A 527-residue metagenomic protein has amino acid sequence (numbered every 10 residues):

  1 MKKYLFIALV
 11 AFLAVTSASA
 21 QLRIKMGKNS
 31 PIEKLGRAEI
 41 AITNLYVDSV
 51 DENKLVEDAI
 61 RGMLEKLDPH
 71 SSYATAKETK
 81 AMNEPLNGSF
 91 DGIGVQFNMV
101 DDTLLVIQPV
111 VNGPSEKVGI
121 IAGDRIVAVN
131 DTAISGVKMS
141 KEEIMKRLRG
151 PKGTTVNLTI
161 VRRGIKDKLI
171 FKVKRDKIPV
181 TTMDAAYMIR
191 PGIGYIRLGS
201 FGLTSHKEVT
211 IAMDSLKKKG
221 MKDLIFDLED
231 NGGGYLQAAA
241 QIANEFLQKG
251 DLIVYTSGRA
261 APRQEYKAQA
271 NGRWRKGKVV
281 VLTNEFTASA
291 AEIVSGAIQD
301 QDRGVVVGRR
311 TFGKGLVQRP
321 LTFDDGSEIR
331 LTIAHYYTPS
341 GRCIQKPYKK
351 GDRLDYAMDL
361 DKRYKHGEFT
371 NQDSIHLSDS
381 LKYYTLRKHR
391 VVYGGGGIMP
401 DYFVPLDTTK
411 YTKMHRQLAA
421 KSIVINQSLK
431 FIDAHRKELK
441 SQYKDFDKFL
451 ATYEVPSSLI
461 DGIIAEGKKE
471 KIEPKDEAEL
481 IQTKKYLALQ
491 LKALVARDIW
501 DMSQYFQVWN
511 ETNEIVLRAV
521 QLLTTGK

Functional and structural regions predicted by a protein language model:
M1-K28: Bacterial Sec-dependent N-terminal signal peptides
A20-P31, L35-E52, T75, L105-Q108 (+4 more regions): Cleft-lining beta-strand/loop regions that shape enzyme active-site pockets
Y46-I107, G153-A185, W509-V520, K527: Extended, small/polar residue-biased N-terminal targeting/export presequences and adjacent propeptide/linker tracts
G123-R125: Structural motif
V127-A128, V254, V305, R330 (+2 more regions): Hydrophobic beta-strand signal
V129-N130, V161, P347, G395: Residue-level recognition of conserved beta-strand edge/terminus positions
V305-Y337, K350-Y364, T370-L377: Flexible, acidic/glycine-enriched loop-and-adjacent beta/alpha segments that face the extracytoplasmic/periplasmic side
C343-I344, Y348-K527: Conserved functional hotspot residues or short segments at active or partner-binding sites across diverse domains
